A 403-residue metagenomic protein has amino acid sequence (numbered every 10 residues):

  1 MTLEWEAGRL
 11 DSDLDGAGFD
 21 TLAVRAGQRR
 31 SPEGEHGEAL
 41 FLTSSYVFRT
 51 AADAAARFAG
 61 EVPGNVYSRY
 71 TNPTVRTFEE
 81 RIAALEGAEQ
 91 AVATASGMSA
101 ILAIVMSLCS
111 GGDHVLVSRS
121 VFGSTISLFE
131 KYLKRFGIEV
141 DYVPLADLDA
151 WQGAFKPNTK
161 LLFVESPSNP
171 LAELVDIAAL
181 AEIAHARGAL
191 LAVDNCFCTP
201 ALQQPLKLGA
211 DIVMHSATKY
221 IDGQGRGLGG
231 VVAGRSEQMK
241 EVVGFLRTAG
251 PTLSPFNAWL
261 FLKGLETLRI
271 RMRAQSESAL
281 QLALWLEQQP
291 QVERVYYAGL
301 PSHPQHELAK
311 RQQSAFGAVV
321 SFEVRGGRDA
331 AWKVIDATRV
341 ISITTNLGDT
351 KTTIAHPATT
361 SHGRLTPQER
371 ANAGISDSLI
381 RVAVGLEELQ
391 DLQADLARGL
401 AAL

Functional and structural regions predicted by a protein language model:
M1-G8, E130-K131, E139-D141, G153 (+3 more regions): PLP-dependent enzyme catalytic core of the Aspartate aminotransferase-like
T2-G16, A23-P32, Q90-Q291, Y296: Conserved PLP-enzyme active-site core in the AAT-like
T2-N72, E80: N-terminal "arm"/small-domain region of PLP-dependent enzymes with the aminotransferase-like
S45-Y46, G234-Q238, L265, V324-D329: Short loop segments at secondary-structure junctions
T50-S99, S124-K131: Conserved N-terminal alpha-helix of the aminotransferase class I/II PLP-enzyme fold
F78, V242, A330-V334, L392-L396: Hydrophobic side chains in well-ordered alpha-helices
L85, L286-P290, T338: Acidic-histidine catalytic/liganding microenvironments
R294-I380, V384: Conserved C-terminal alpha-helix-loop-beta "cap" of PLP-dependent enzymes that closes/shapes the active-site mouth
